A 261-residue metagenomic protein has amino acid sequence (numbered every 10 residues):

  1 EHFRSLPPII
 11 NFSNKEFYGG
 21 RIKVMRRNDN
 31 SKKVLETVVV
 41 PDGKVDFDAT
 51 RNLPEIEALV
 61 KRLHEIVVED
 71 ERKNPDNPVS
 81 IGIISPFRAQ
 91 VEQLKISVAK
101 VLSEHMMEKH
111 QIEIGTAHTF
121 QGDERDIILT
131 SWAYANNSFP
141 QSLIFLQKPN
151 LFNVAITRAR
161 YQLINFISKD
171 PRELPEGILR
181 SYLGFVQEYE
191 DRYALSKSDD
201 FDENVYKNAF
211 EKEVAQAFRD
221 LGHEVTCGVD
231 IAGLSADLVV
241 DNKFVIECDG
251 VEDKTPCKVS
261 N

Functional and structural regions predicted by a protein language model:
E1-Y18: ASCE P-loop NTPase helicase motor core
N14, R27, N137-V229, D237: Helicase C-terminal subdomain and adjacent C-terminal extension
G20-A99: Conserved helicase/translocase motor-coupling segment
K32-L35, H110, E124-I127, A159-L163: Short glycine-/polar-rich loops that comprise or flank the Walker A/P-loop and associated switch/sensor motifs
G82, A99-T116, E224-G228: Conserved RecA-like helicase motor-core motifs
S85-A89, I114-F120: Conserved helicase motor
G115, D123-A135, V154, L163-I164: A short beta-strand element within the Helicase C-terminal
A236-N261: Short beta-strand-loop-alpha-helix junction that forms the active-site gateway of nucleic-acid-processing nucleases
